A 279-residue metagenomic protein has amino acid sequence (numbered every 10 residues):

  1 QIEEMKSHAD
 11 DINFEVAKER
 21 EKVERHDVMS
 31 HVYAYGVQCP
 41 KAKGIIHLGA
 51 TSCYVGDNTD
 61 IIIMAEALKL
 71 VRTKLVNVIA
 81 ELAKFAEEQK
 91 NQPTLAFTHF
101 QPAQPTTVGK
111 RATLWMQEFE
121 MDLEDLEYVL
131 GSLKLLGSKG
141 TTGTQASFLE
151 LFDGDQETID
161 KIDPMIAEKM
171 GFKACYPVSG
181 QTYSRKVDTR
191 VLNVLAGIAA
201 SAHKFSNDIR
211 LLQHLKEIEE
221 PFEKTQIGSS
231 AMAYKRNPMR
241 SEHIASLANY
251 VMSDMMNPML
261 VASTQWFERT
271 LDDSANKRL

Functional and structural regions predicted by a protein language model:
Q1-A146, F152-A167, G228-S229, M239-H243: A helix-coil-helix interface module used to build multimeric assemblies and to scaffold catalytic/cofactor sites
A9-F14, F222-G228, S263-L271: Short acidic (Asp/Glu) and glycine-rich catalytic loops that position anionic groups and cofactors
A17, A65, R185-L192, L271-D272: Glycine- and acidic
H26-V28, L215, W266-T270: Short alpha-helical linear motifs
N77-A80, K84-E87, M121, A200 (+3 more regions): Generic structural signal for well-ordered, non-membrane alpha-helices
E157-M255: Acidic, glycine-rich loop-and-beta core segments that form the ion-binding/anion-interacting portion of active sites
Y250-L279: Long, amphipathic alpha-helical stalk/connector segments used for oligomerization, subunit docking, or mechanical
